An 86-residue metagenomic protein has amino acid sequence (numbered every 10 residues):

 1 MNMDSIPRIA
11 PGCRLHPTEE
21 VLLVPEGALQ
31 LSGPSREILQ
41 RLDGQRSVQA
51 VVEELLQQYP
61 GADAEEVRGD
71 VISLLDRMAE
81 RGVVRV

Functional and structural regions predicted by a protein language model:
M1-E26: Long, low-complexity, charged/polar intrinsically disordered regions in eukaryotic proteins
A28-V86: Long, charge-rich, low-complexity alpha-helical segments
